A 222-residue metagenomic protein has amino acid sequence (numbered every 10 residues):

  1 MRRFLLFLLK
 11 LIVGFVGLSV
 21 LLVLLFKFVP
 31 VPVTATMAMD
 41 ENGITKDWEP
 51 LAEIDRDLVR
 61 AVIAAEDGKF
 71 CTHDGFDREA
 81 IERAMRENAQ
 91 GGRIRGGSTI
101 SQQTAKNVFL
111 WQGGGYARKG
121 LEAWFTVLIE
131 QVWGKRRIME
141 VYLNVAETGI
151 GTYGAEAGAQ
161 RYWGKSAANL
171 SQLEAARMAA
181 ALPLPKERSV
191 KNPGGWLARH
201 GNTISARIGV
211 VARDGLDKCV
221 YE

Functional and structural regions predicted by a protein language model:
M1-E222: Juxtamembrane regions of bacterial inner-membrane/periplasmic proteins, predominantly the peptidoglycan biogenesis
